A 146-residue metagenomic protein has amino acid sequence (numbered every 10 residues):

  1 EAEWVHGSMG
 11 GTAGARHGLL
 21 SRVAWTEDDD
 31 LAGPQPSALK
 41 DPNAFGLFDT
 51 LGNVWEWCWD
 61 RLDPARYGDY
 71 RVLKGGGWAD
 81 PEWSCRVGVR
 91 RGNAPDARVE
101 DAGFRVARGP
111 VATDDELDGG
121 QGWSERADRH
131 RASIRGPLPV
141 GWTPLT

Functional and structural regions predicted by a protein language model:
E1-V89, E100: Functional-site microenvironments in short loops/helix caps that host divalent-cation chemistry
D41-N43, R66-T146: Disulfide-stabilized, aromatic/cysteine-rich ligand-recognition loop
